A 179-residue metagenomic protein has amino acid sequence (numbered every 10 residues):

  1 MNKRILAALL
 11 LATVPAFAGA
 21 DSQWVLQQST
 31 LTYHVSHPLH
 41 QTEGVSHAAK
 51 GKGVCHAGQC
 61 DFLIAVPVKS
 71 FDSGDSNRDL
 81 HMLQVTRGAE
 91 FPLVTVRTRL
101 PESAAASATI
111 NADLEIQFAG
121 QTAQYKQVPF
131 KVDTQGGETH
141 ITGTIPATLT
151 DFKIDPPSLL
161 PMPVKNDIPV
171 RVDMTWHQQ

Functional and structural regions predicted by a protein language model:
M1-L6: Bacterial N-terminal signal peptides that target proteins for export
A7-L9, Q28: Short helix-onset patch at the extreme N-terminus, typifying the N->h transition of secretory signal peptides
L10-A18: Hydrophobic h-region of N-terminal signal peptides that target proteins for export in Gram-negative bacteria
G19-Q179: Low-complexity, acidic/polar, glycine-enriched regions of mature
